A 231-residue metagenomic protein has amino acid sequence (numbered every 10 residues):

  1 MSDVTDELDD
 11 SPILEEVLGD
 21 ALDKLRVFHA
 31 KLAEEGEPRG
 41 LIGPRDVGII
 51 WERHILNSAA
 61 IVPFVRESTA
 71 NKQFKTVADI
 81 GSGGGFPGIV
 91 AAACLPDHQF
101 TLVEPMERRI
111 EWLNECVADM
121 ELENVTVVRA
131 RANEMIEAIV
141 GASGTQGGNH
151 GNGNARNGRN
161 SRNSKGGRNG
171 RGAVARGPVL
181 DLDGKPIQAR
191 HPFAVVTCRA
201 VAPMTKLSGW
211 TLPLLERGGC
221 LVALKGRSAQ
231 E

Functional and structural regions predicted by a protein language model:
M1-A78, R108-T126, H150-N169: Class I SAM-dependent transferase core
H54, G84-P87, L207: Generic hydrophobic secondary-structure packing signal
A59, I89, G209: Active-site phosphate/pyrophosphate- and oxyanion-stabilizing loops and adjacent acidic/basic residues in soluble
R66-T69, A92, L212: N-terminal cationic-hydrophobic initiation segments that often serve targeting/anchoring roles
D79-G83: Conserved S-adenosyl-L-methionine
G84-D97: Conserved SAM-binding loop of SAM-dependent methyltransferases across substrates and taxa, primarily the Class I
H98-T101, P105-E231: S-adenosylmethionine
